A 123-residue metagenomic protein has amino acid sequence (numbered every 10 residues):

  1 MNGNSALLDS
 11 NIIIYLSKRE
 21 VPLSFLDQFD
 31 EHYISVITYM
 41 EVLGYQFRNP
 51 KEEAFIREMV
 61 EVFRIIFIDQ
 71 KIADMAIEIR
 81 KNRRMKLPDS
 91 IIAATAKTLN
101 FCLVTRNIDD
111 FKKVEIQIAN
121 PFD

Functional and structural regions predicted by a protein language model:
M1-I34, G44-R57: Short, well-structured N-terminal submotif of metal-dependent ribonuclease cores
M1-N2, A93, T98-D123: Acidic, PIN/NYN-like endoribonuclease modules and their adjacent C-terminal/linker elements
N4, D30-E31, E61-R64, K97-C102: Short active-site oxyanion
L8-D9, I34-S35, M85-K86, N107 (+1 more regions): Histidine- and aromatic-rich ligand-binding microenvironments
S10, Q70, D89-S90: Conserved glycosyltransferase catalytic-site signature
M59-N82: Acidic catalytic patch
K81, M85, F101: Short glycine/serine/threonine/alanine-rich loop segments
